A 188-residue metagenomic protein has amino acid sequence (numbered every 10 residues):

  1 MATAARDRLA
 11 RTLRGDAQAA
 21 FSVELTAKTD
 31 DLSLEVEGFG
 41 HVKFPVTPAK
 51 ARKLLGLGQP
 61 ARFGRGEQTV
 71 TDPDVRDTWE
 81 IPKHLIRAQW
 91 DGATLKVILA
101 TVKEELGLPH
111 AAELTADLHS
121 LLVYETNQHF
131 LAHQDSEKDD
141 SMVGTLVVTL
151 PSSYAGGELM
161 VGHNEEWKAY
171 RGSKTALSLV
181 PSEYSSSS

Functional and structural regions predicted by a protein language model:
M1-Y184, S188: Fe(II)/2-oxoglutarate oxygenase catalytic core
